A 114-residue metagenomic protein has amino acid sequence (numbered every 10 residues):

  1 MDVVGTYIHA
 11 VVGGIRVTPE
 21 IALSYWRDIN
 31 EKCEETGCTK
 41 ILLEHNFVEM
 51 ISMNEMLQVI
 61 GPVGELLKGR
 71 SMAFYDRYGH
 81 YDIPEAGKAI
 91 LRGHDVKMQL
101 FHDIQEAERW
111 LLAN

Functional and structural regions predicted by a protein language model:
M1-N114: Amphipathic, Lys/Arg-enriched alpha-helical "gate/interface" segment within cytosolic domains that mediates
